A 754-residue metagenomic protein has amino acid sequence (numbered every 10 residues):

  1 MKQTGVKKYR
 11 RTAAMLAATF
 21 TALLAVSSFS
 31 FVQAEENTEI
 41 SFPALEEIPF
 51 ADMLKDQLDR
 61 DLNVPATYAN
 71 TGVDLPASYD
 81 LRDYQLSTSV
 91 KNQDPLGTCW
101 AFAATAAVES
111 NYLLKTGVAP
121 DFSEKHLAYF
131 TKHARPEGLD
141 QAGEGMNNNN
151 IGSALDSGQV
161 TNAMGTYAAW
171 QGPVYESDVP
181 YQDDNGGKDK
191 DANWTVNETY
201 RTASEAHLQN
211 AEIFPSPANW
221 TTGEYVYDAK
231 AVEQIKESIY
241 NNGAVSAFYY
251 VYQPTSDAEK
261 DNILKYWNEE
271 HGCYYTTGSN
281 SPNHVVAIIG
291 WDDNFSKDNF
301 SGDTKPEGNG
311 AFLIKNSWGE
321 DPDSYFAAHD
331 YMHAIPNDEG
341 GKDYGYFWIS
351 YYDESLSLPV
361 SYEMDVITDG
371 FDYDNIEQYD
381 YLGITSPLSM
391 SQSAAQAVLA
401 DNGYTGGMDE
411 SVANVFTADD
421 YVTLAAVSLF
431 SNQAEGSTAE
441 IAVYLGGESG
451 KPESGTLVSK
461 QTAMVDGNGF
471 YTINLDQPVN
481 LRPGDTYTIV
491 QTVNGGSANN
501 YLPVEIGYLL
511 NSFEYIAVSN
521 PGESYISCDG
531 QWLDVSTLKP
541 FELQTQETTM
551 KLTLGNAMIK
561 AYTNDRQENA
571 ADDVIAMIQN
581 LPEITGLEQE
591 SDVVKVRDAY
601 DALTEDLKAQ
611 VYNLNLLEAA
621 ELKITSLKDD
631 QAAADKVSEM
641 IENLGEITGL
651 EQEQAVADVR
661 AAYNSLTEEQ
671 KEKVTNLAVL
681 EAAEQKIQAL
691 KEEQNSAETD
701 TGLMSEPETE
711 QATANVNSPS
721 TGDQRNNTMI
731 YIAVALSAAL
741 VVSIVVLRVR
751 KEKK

Functional and structural regions predicted by a protein language model:
V26-N37, S718-T728, L747-R750: Sec-dependent signal peptide cleavage junction
E36-S41, G72-L81, Q85, A101 (+6 more regions): Predominantly the structural core of cysteine protease catalytic domains
Q93-G117: Alpha-helical support elements that line or immediately flank enzyme active sites and cofactor-binding pockets
S355-G450, V479-L481, V493-Q567: Beta-sheet-rich sandwich/jelly-roll-like modules and their strand-loop junctions
G469-Y471: Short strand-edge motifs at loop-to-beta-strand transitions and within beta-strands of extracellular beta-rich domains
L581-E621, L644-K686: Amphipathic, non-membrane alpha-helical rod segments
E681, Q685-Q724: C-terminal low-complexity, Ser/Thr- and acidic/Pro-rich disordered "stalk" regions positioned immediately N-terminal
A739-K754: C-terminal membrane-anchoring or membrane-association module
